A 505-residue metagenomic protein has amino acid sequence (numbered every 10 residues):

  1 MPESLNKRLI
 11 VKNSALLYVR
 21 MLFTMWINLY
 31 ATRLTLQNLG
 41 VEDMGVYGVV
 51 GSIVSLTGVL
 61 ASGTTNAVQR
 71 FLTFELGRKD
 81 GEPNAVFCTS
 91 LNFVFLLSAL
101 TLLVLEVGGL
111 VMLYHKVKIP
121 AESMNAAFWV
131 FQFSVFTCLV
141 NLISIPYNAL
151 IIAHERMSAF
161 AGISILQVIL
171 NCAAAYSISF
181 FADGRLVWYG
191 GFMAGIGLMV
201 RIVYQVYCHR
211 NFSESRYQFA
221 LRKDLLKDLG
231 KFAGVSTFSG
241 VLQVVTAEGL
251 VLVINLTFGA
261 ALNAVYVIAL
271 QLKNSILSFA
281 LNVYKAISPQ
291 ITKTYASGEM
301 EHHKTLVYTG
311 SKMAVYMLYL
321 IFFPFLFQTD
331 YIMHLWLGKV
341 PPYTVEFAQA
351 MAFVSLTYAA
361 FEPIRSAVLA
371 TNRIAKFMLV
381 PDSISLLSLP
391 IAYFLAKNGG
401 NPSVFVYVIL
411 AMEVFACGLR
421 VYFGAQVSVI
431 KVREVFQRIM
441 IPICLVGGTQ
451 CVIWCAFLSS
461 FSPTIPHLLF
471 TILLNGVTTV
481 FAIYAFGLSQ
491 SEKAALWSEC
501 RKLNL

Functional and structural regions predicted by a protein language model:
M1-I10, L186-G190, Y204-E248, Q290 (+3 more regions): Interhelical loop/hinge segments that connect adjacent transmembrane helices in multipass membrane
P2, A425-F436, C451-L505: Membrane-proximal transmembrane or re-entrant/amphipathic helices at the cytosolic face
K12-L29, Q167, F192-H209, K223-K293 (+3 more regions): Transmembrane helical elements of multi-pass membrane transporters/channels
R20, A161-R210, F232, D382-L387 (+3 more regions): Hydrophobic alpha-helical transmembrane segments
L34-L56, V86, L186-G190, L225-A233 (+4 more regions): Interfacial/gating helices of multi-pass transporter permease domains
S62-R78, A153, F212-S213, A269 (+3 more regions): Helix-loop junctions and terminal segments of transmembrane helices in multi-pass membrane transport/translocation
L91-V117, Y176-S177, A280, K304-A359 (+3 more regions): Alpha-helical transmembrane segments of multi-pass membrane transport and lipid-handling proteins
C138-S164, V187, C208, A352-I384 (+2 more regions): Membrane-interface junctions at transmembrane-helix termini in multi-pass inner-membrane proteins
